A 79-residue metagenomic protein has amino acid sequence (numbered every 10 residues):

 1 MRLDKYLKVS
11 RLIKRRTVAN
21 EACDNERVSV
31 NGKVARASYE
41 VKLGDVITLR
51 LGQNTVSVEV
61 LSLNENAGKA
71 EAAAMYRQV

Functional and structural regions predicted by a protein language model:
M1-L43: A basic, amphipathic helix-loop patch mediating RNA/tRNA/ribosome contacts
V46: Glycine-rich, charged/polar anion/phosphate-binding loops that engage phosphate groups from diverse ligands
Q53-V79: C-terminal structural segments of small proteins and small subunits
